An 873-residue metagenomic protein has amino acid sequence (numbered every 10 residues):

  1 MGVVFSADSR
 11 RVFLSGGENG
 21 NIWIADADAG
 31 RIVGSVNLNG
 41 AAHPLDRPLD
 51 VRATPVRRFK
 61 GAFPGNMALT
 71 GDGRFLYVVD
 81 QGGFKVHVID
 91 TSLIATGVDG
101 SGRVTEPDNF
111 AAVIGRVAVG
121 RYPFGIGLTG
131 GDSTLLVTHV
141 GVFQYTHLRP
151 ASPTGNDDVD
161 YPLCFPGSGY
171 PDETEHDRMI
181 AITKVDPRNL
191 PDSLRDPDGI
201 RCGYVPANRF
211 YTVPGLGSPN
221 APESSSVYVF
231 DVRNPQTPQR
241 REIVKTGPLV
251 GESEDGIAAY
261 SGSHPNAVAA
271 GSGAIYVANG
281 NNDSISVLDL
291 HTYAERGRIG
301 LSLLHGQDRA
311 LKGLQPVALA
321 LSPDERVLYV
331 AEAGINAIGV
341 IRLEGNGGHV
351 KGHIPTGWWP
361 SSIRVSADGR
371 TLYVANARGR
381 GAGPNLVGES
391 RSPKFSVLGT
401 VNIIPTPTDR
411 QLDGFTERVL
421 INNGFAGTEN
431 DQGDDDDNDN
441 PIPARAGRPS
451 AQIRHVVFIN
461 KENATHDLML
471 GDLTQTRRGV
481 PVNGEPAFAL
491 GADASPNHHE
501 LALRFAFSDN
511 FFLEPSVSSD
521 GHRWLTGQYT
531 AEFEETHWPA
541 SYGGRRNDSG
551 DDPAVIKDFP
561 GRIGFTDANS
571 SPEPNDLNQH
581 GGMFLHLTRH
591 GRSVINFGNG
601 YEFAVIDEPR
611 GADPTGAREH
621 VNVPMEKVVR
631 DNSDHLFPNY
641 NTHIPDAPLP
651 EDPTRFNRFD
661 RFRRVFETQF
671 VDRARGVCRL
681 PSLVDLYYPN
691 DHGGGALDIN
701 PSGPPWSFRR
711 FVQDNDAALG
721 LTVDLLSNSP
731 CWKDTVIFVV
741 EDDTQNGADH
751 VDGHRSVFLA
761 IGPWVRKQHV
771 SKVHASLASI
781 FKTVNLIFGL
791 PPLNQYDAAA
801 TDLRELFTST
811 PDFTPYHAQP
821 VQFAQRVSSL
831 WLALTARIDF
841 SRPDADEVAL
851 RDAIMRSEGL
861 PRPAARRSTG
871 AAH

Functional and structural regions predicted by a protein language model:
M1, G34-F59, G102-R116, H176 (+3 more regions): Surface-exposed loop and turn segments in beta-propeller and other repeat-based domains that flank or scaffold
V4, A68, A118, G127 (+3 more regions): Conserved beta-strand position repeated across blades of beta-propeller domains
D8-R10, D72-R74, G131-S133, S272-G273 (+2 more regions): Short coil/turn segments that connect the beta-strands within blades of beta-propeller domains
L14, V78, V137-T138, V277 (+2 more regions): Residue position within the beta-strands of beta-propeller blades
G17-E18, Q81, T91, V140-V142 (+3 more regions): Short loop/turn segments immediately following the C-termini of beta-strands
D26-V33, I89-P107, S152-P153, F230-T237 (+3 more regions): Short loop/turn segments immediately following beta-strands, especially the blade-tip and inter-blade linker loops
T138-S224, A377-S396: Short, conserved, GDST-rich strand-edge loop motifs in beta-rich repeat architectures
T416-H873: N-terminal pro-sequences and low-complexity stem/linker regions of secreted or lumenal proteins
